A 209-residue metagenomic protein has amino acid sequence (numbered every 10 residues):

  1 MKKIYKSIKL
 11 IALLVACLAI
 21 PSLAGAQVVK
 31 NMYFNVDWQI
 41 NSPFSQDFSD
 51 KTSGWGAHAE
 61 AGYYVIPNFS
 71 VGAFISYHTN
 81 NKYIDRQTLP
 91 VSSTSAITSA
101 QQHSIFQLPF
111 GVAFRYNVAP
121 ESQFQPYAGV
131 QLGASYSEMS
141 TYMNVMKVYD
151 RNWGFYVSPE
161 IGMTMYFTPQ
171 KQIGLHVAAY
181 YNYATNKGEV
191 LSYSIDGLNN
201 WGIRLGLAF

Functional and structural regions predicted by a protein language model:
M1-K30: Cleavable N-terminal export/targeting peptides
G25-V65, S70-V71, A208: Short glycine/proline- and aromatic-enriched beta-strand/turn motifs that initiate or cap beta-hairpins
K30-M32, K51-W55, S104-F110, F124 (+2 more regions): Residues that define the transmembrane beta-barrel architecture of outer-membrane proteins
V36-I40, A57-Y63, I75-Y77, F110-Y116 (+4 more regions): Residues on the lipid-exposed face of transmembrane beta-strands in outer-membrane beta-barrel proteins
Q46-T52, Y83-P90, E138-K147, K187-S194: Outer-membrane beta-barrel translocator domains and adjoining extracellular loop/strand segments of Gram-negative
N68-V71, S122-F124, T168-I173: Repeated loop/turn-to-beta-strand initiation elements of outer-membrane beta-barrel proteins
S76-Q107: Outer-membrane beta-barrel translocator/channel fold
T79-R86, G162-F209: Predominantly the C-terminal beta-signal and adjacent terminal strand-loop region of outer-membrane beta-barrel
